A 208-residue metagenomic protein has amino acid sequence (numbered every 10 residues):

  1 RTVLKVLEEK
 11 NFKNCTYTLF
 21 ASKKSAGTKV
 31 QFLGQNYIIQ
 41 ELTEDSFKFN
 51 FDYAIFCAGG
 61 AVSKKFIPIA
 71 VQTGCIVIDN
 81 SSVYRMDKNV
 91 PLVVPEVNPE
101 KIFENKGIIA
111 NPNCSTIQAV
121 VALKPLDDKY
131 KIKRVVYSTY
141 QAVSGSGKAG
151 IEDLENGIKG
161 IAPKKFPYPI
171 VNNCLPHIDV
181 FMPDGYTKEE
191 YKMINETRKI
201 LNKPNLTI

Functional and structural regions predicted by a protein language model:
R1-I170, K199-T207: N-terminal Rossmann-like NAD(P) cofactor-binding subdomain of oxidoreductases, focused on the glycine-rich
V171-I208: Oxyanion-binding "anion nests"
